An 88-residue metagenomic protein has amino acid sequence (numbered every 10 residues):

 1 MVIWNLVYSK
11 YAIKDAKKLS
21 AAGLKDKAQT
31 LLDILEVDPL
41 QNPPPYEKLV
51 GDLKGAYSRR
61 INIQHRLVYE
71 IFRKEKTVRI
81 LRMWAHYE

Functional and structural regions predicted by a protein language model:
M1-K18, A22-T30, V50, R59-R66 (+1 more regions): Enriched for short, Lys/Arg-rich terminal
D33-R59: A short, surface-exposed loop/turn module that caps and links secondary-structure elements
